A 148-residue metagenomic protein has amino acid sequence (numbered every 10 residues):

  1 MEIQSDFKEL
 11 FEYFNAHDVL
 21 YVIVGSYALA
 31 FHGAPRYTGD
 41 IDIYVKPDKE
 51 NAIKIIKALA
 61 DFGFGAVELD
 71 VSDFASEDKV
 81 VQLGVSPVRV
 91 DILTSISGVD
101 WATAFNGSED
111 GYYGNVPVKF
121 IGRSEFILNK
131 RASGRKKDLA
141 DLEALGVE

Functional and structural regions predicted by a protein language model:
M1-E148: Compositionally biased terminal segments of proteins
